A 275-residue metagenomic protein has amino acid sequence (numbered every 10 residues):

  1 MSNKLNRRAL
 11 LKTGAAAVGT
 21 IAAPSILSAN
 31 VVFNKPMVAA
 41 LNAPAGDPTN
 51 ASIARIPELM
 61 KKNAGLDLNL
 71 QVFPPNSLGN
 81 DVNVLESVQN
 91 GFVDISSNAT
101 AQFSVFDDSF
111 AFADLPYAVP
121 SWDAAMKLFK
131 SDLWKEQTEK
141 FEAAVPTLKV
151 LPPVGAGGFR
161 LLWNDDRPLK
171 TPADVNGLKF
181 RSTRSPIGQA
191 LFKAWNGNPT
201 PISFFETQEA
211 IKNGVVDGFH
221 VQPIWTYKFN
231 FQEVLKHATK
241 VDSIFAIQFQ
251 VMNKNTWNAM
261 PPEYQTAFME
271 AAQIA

Functional and structural regions predicted by a protein language model:
S2-K127, A143-A144, L148-A275: N-terminal secretory/targeting leader peptides
A124-K140: A gly/proline- and charged-residue-enriched helix-loop-helix capping module
